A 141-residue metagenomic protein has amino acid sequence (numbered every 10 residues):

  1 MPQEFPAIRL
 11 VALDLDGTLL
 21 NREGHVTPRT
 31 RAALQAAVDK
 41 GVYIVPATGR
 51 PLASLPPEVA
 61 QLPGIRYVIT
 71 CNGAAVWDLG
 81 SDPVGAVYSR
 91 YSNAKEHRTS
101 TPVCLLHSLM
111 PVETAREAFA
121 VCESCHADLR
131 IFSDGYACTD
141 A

Functional and structural regions predicted by a protein language model:
M1, A12-L13, L19, E58 (+1 more regions): Preference for short coil/turn "hinge" residues that link or interrupt alpha-helices
P2-L10, V26-P28, D39: Mg2+-dependent phosphoryl-transfer enzymes with acidic/Ser/Thr/Gly-rich catalytic loops
R9-E23, A118: Asp-based phosphoryl-transfer active-site loop
P28-N93, R98-A141: Active-site phosphate-binding/coordination module
